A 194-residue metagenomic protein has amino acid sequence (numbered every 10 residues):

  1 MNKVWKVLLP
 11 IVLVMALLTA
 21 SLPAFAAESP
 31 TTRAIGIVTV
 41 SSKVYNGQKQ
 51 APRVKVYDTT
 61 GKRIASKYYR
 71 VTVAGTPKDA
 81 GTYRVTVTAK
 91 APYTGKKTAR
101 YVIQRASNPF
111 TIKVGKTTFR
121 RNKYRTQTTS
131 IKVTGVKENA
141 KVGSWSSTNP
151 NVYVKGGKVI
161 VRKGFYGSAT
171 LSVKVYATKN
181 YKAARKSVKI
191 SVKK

Functional and structural regions predicted by a protein language model:
M1-I11: Bacterial N-terminal signal peptides that target proteins for export
P10-A20: Bacterial N-terminal signal peptides
L18-P30: Sec-dependent signal peptide cleavage junction
A27-K62, A106-K141, K189: Solvent-exposed, low-complexity, repeat-rich "mucin-like" stalks and linkers
K62-T94, P150-S172: Serine/threonine-rich, repeat-prone extracellular segments and beta-strand-based repeat modules of secreted/surface
A91-K97, K179-R185: Short, exposed coil/turn segments at beta-strand boundaries within extracellular/luminal domains
Y101-R105, I190-K194: Interdomain boundary/hinge segments at the C-termini of tandem beta-sandwich modules
